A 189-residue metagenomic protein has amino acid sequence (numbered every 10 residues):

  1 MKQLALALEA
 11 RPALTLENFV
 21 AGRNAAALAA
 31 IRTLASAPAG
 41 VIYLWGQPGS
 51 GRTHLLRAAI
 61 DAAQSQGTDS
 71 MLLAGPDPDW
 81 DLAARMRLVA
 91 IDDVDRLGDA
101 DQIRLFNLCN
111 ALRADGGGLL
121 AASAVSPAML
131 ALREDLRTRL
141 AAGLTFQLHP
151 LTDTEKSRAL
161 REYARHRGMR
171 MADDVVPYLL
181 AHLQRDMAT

Functional and structural regions predicted by a protein language model:
L6-L28: Dynamic helix-loop-helix/coil hinge segments at AAA+ ATPase domain boundaries and subdomain interfaces
R32-A39: Phosphate-binding P-loop
A39-L56: Walker A/P-loop nucleotide-binding motif
G75-P76, D81-R104, L108, G118-V125: Conserved P-loop NTPase "ATPase switch" module shared by AAA+ and STAND
P127-A141: Short regulatory helix/loop adjacent to the ATP-binding pocket of P-loop NTPases
G143-E155: Conserved AAA+ ATPase "SRH/arginine-finger" region at the nucleotide-binding site
S157, R170-H182: Short conserved motifs of the RecA-like P-loop NTPase core
L183-T189: The conserved phosphate-sensing helix
